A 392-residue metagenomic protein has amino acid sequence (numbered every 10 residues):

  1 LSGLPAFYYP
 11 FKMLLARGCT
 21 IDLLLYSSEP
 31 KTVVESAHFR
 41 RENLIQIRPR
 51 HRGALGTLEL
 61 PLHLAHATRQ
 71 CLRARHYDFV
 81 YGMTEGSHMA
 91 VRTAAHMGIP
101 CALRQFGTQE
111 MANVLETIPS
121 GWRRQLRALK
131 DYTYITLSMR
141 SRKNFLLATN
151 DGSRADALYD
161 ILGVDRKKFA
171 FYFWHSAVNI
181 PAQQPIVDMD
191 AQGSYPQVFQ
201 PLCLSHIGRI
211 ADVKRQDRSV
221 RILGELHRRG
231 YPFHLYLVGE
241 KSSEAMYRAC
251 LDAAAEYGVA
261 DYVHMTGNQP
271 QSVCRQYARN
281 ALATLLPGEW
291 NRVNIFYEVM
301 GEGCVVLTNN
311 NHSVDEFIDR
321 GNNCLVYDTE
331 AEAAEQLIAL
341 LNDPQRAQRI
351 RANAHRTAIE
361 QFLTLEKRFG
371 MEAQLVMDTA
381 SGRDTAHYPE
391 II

Functional and structural regions predicted by a protein language model:
L1-T32, L363, I392: N-terminal subdomain of nucleotide-sugar transferases
Y81, A94-I118, Q125-R127, L147 (+1 more regions): Active-site proximal beta-strand in glycosyltransferases
A128-A170, S176-I180: A short, active-site helix/loop in glycosyltransferases that binds the activated sugar's phosphate group
A148, Q192-K214, V220-L223, Y236: Conserved donor-binding/catalytic core segment of Leloir-type glycosyltransferases
I207, H234-A249, G267: Glycosyltransferase donor-sugar binding loop
R248-N268: Nucleotide-activated donor-binding/catalytic signature segment of Leloir-type glycosyltransferases, i.e., the conserved
Q276-N291, C304: Acidic donor-binding loop of glycosyltransferase active sites
P344-S381: A charged, aromatic-enriched C-terminal amphipathic alpha-helix characteristic of glycosyltransferases across folds
